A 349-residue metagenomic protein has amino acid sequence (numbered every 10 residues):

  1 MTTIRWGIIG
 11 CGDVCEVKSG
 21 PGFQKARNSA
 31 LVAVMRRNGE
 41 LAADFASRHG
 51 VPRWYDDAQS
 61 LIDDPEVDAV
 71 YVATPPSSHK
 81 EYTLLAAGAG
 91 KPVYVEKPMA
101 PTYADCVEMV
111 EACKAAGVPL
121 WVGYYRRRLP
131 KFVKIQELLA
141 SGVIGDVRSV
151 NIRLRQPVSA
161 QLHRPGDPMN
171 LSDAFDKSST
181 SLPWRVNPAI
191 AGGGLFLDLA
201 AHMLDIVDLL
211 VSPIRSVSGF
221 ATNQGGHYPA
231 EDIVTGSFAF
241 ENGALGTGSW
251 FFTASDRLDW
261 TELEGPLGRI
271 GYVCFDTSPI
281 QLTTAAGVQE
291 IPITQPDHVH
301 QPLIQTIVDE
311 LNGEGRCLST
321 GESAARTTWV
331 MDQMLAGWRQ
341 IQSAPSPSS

Functional and structural regions predicted by a protein language model:
M1-H49: N-terminal Rossmann-like dinucleotide-binding module
T3, A69-Y71, T306-S349: C-terminal helix-rich "cap/oligomerization" subdomain common to oxidoreductases
R37, T294-Q305: Active-site loop of classical SDR/Rossmann-like NAD(P)-dependent oxidoreductases, centered on the catalytic Tyr-X3-Lys
N38, H49-A112: Beta-loop-alpha module in the N-terminal Rossmann-like domain of NAD(P)-dependent dehydrogenases, especially those
Y55, V95, L120-V122, Y272: Hydrophobic residues in well-ordered beta-strands that form the structural core
E108-R126, G145-R148: Rossmann-fold dehydrogenase core element
R126-F220, G225-G226: Predominantly a Rossmann-like dinucleotide-binding segment in NAD(P)-dependent oxidoreductases
D198, M203-T277, P302-G315, D332-Q333 (+1 more regions): Contiguous beta-strand/loop segments that form the cofactor/metal-binding neighborhood of enzyme cores
